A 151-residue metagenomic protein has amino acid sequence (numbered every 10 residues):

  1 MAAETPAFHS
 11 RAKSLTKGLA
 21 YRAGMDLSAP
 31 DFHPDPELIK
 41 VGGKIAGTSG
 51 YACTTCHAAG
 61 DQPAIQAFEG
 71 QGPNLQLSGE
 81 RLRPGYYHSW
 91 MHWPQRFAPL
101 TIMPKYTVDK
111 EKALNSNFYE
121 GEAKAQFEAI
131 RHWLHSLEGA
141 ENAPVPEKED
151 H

Functional and structural regions predicted by a protein language model:
M1, L15, S49-G60, Y87 (+3 more regions): The canonical Cys-X-X-Cys-His
M1-A7, G60-W90, K105-V108, A113-S116: Gly/Gly-Pro-rich "capping" loops immediately C-terminal to redox-active cysteine motifs in periplasmic/lumenal
M1-H9, K13-R22, P30-H33, C53-A59 (+2 more regions): Catalytic cores of nucleotide-enabled group-transfer and carboxylate-activating enzymes in metabolic and assembly-line
E4, S10-K17, N117-R131: Soluble extramembrane regions of membrane proteins in the secretory/endomembrane system
F8, S14, Y21-T48, N142-H151: Electrostatic cytochrome c docking/interface patches
A20-G24, G47, E80, H92-R96 (+2 more regions): Sec-exported extracytoplasmic/periplasmic mature domains
M25, G47-Q71, W93-P99, G139-P144: Periplasmic/extracellular electron-transfer cofactor-ligation site, primarily the c-type cytochrome heme-c attachment
